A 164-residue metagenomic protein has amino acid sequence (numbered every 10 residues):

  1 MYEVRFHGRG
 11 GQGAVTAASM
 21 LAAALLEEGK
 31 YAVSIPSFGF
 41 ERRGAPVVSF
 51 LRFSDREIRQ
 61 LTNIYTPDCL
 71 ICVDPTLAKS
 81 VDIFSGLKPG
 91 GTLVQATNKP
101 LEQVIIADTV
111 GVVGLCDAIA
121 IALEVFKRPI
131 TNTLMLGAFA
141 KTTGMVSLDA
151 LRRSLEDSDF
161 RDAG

Functional and structural regions predicted by a protein language model:
M1-G164: Active-site cofactor/cluster-binding pocket
